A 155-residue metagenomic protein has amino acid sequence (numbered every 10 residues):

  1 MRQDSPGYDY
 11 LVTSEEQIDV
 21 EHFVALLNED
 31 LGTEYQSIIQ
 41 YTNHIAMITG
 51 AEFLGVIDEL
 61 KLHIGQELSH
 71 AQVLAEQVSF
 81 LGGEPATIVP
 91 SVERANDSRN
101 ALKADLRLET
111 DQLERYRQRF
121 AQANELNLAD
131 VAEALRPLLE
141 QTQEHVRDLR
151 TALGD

Functional and structural regions predicted by a protein language model:
M1-D155: Iron-associated oxidoreductase/ferritin-like identity signal
